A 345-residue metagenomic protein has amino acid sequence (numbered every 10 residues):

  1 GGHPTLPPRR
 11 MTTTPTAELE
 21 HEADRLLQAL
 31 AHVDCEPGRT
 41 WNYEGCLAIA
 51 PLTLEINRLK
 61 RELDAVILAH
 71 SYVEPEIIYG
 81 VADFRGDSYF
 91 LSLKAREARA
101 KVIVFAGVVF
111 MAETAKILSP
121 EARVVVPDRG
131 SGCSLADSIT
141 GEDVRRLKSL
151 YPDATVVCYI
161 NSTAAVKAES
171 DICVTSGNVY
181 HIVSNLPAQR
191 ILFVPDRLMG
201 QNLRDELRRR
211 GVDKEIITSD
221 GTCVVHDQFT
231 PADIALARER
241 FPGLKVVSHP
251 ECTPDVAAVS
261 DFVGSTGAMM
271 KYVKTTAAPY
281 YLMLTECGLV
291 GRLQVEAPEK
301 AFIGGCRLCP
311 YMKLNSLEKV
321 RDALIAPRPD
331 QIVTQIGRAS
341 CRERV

Functional and structural regions predicted by a protein language model:
E22-E44, Y72-E74: Generic N-terminal amphipathic, Lys/Arg-enriched alpha-helix
D64-V73, Y79: N-terminal glycine-rich anion-binding loops that anchor highly charged ligand groups
D83-L91, E121-S131, I172-V179, R210-G221 (+3 more regions): Short hydrophobic/aromatic-enriched beta-strand-loop microsegments
F84-S134: Active-site cofactor/substrate anionic-group-binding motifs, chiefly glycine- and Lys/Arg-rich phosphate-binding loops
V125-P152, I217-D227, G305-L317, A323: Long, charge-dense
D137-R146, A165-P187, F193-M199, V225-L236 (+1 more regions): Active-site glycine-rich loop that binds ribose-phosphate moieties when present
Q201-F262, T266-Y280, C287-I303, K313-L317: Redox- and metal-dependent alpha/beta enzyme cores, enriched for Fe-S-associated oxidoreductases and cofactor-handling
A339-V345: Conserved small/polar residues in nucleotide/adenosyl-binding loops
